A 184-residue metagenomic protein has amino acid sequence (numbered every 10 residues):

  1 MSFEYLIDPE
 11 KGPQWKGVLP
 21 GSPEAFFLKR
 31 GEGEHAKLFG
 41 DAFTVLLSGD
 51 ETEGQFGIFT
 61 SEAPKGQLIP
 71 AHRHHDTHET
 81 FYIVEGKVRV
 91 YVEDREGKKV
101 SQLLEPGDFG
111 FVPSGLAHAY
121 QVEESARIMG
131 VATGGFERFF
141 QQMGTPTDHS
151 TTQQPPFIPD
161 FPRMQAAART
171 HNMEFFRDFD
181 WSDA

Functional and structural regions predicted by a protein language model:
M1-Q55, I158-A184: A short, N-terminal "cap"/entry segment at the start of jelly-roll beta-barrel domains of the cupin/DSBH fold
F27, E51, D94-G115: Short acidic-glycine-tyrosine-enriched beta hairpin
F39-F81: A glycine-rich, hydrophobic loop/mini-helix early in the fold
E51-G54, P64-Q67, K87-R89, E96 (+2 more regions): Short, charged/polar surface micro-motifs in flexible loops or helix N-caps
I58-T60, R73, V92-D94, V122 (+1 more regions): Residue-level recognition of conserved beta-strand positions in structured domain cores
L68-A71, H75-P106: A short beta-strand-loop-beta hairpin characteristic of the jelly-roll/cupin
P106, S114-R138: Ligand-binding loop in jelly-roll beta-barrel domains
R138-Q154: A hydrophobic, small-residue-rich beta->alpha segment in the mid-to-C-terminal subdomain of diverse proteins
